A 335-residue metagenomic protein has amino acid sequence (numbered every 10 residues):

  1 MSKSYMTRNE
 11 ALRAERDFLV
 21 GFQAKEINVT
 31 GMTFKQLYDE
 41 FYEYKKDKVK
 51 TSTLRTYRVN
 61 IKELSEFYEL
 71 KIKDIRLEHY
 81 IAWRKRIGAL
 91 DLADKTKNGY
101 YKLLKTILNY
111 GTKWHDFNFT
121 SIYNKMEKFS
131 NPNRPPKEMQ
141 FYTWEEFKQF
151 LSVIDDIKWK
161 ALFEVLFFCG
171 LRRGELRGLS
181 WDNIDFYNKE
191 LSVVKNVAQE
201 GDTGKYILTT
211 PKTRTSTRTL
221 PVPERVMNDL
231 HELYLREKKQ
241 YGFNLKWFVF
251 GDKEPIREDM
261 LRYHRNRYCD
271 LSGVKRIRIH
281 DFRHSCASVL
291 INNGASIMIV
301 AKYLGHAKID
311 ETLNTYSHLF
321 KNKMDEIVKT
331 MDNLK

Functional and structural regions predicted by a protein language model:
M1-G31, T213: Short, surface-exposed polybasic/aromatic micro-patch for ligand or macromolecular engagement
K3-T7, T30, Y42-Y110, W114-D116 (+3 more regions): N-terminal core-binding DNA-recognition domain of tyrosine site-specific recombinases/integrases
M6, N133, F141, V197 (+1 more regions): Catalytic-site neighborhood detector that most strongly recognizes the C-terminal catalytic loop/helix of tyrosine
I81-R86, L90, F117-Q149: Flexible interdomain linker/hinge and immediately adjacent N-terminus of the catalytic tyrosine-recombinase domain
K113, K160, E164, F168 (+5 more regions): C-terminal catalytic core of tyrosine-transesterase DNA break-rejoin enzymes
W144, P223-V274: Active-site/catalytic core of tyrosine-dependent DNA strand-transfer enzymes
Q149, D202-L208, N314-K335: DNA/chromatin major-groove-contacting recognition/catalytic segments
L179-L235: Conserved tyrosine-mediated DNA breakage-rejoining catalytic core shared by Y-recombinases
